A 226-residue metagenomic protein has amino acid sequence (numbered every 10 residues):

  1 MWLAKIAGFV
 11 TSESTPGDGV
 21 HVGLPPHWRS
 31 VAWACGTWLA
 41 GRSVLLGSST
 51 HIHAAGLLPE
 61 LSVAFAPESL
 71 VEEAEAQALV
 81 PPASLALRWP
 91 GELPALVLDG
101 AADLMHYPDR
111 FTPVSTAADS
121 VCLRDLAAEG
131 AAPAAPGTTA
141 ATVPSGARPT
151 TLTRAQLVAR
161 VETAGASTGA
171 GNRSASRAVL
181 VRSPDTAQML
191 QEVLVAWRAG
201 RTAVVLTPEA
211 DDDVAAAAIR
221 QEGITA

Functional and structural regions predicted by a protein language model:
W2-V22, H51-A54, R154-L180, T225: ANL superfamily AMP-binding
I6-S14, W33-T37, G56, A66 (+6 more regions): Hydrophobic, Leu/Ile/Phe/Ala-enriched alpha-helical segments that form helix-helix packing faces
P16, S30-W33, A40-L46: A broadly used, surface-exposed interaction patch
V22-G23, V181-R182, V204-P208: Glycine- and other small-residue-rich loops at beta-strand/loop junctions that grip anionic moieties
L24-A34, R182-L194, D213: Conserved coil-to-alpha-helix start sites within the AMP-binding
G36-A40, M189-T202: Conserved short alpha-helical elements in the N-terminal third of ANL/AMP-binding
R42-D119, G200-A226: Structural core segment of the AMP-binding/adenylate-forming
S84-L180, P184-T186: Conserved pre-ATP/AMP-binding loop-to-beta segment of ANL
